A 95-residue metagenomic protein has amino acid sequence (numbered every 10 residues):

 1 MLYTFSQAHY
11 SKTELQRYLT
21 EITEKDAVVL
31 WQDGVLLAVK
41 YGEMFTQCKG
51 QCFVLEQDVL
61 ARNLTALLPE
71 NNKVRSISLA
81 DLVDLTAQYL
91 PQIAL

Functional and structural regions predicted by a protein language model:
L2-T13, Q32: Short, glycine-rich nucleotide/cofactor-binding loops
Y10-I22, A27-V28, M44-F45: Histidine-anchored nucleotide/phosphate-binding helix
L15, A38-V39, P69: Residues lining hydrophobic/aromatic ligand-binding pockets adjacent to catalytic sites
K25, K49, Y89-L90: Short, well-ordered alpha-helix to beta-strand connector turns
A27-Q32, G50-D58: Short internal beta-strands
V35-Q47: N-terminal beta-loop-helix "entrance" segment that forms/cooperates in small-molecule cofactor or anionic ligand
D58-L64: Conserved phosphate/oxyanion-binding catalytic-loop motifs
L64-L95: C-terminal structural segments of small proteins and small subunits
